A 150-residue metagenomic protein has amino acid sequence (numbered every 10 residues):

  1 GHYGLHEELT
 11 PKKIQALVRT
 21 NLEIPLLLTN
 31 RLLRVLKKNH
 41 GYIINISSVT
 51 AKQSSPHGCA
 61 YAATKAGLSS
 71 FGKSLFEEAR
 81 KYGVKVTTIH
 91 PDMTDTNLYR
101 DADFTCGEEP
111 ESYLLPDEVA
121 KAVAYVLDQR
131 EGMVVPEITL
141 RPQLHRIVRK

Functional and structural regions predicted by a protein language model:
G1-Q15, H57-A60: Conserved mid-core segment of classical short-chain dehydrogenase/reductases
E7-L26, I44, L68: Catalytic Tyr-X3-Lys loop
T29, T64: Active-site helix of classical SDR
R31-H40: A short helix-coil junction within the Rossmann-fold of NAD(P)-dependent oxidoreductases
R34, K73, E77-K81: Alpha-helical segment proximal to the catalytic Tyr-Lys
S48: Residue(s) in the substrate-gating loop at a strand-loop-helix junction that position the organic substrate next
Q53-C59, E111: Active-site loop immediately N-terminal to the catalytic Tyr-X3-Lys motif of short-chain dehydrogenase/reductase
V84, T88-I89, C106-V148: C-terminal helical subdomain
